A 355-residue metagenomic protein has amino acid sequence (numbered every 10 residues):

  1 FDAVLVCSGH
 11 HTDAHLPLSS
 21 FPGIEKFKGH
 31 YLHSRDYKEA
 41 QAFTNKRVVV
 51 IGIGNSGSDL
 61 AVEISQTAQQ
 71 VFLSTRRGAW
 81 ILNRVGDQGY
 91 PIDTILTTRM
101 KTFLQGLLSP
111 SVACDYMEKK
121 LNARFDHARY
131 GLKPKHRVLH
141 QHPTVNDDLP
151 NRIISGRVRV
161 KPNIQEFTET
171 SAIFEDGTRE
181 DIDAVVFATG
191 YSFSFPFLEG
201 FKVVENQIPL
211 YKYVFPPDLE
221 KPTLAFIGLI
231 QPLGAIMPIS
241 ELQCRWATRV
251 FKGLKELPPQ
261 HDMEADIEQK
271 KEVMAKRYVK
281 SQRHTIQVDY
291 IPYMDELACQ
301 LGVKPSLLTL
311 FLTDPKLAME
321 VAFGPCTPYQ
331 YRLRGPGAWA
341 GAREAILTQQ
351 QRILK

Functional and structural regions predicted by a protein language model:
F1-Y90, T98-D266, A275-K355: Flavin (primarily FAD) cofactor-binding/catalytic cores of flavoenzymes
I95: Extended, non-catalytic substrate-recognition/exosite surfaces adjacent to catalytic cores, especially in enzymes
